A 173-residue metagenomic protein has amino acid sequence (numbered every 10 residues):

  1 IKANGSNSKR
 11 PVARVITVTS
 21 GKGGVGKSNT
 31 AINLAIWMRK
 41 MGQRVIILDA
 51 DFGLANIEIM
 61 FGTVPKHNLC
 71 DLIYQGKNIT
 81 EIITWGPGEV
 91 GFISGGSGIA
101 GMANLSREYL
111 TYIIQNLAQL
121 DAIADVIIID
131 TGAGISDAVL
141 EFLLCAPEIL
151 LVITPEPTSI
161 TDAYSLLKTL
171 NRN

Functional and structural regions predicted by a protein language model:
I1-K22, R39-Q43: Extreme N-terminal, non-catalytic leader segments that precede Walker-type/kinase nucleotide-binding cores
K27: Conserved lysine of the Walker
T30: Hydrophobic positions on the alpha1 helix immediately C-terminal to the Walker A/P-loop
N33, W37, E141: Active-site signature of alpha/beta-hydrolase-fold catalytic machinery across serine- and Asp/Cys-nucleophile hydrolases
I36-I46, K66-H67: Post-Walker A helix-loop "phosphate-sensing" segment adjacent to the P-loop in P-loop NTPases
I47-L48, I129: Hydrophobic residues in beta-strands of the RecA-like P-loop NTPase core, especially within AAA+ ATPase
A50-A122: P-loop/Walker-type NTP enzyme "switch/lid" segment
V126, T131-N173: Conserved catalytic-core segment of NTP-binding enzymes
